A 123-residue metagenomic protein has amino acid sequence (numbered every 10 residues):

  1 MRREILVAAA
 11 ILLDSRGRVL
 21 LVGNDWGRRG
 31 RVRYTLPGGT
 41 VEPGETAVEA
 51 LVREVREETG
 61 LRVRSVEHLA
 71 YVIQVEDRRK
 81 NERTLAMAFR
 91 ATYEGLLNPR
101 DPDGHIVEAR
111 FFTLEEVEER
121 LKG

Functional and structural regions predicted by a protein language model:
M1-L20, P37-T40, Y71, R90: Conserved N-terminal beta-strand and adjoining loop/helix that marks the start of the Nudix/MutT-like hydrolase domain
R2, R28-R29, R79-K80: Short glycine/serine/proline-enriched coil/turn segments at secondary-structure junctions
R3, L12, G27, P99-P102: Generic structural signal for beta-strand residues in well-ordered domains
E4, V32, R83-L85: Residue-level preference for beta-strand/loop junctions
R18-E57: Conserved Nudix-box catalytic region and its N-terminal flanking loop in Nudix hydrolases and closely related
W26-G27, Y71-V75: Short active-site-proximal "capping" loops at secondary-structure junctions
V41-S65, I73-G123: Unchanged
